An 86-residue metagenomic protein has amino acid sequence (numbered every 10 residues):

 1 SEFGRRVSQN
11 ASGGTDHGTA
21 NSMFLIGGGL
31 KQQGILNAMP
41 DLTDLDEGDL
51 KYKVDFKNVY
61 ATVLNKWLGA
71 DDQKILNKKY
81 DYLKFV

Functional and structural regions predicted by a protein language model:
S1-V86: Feature marks hydrolase-like catalytic cores characterized by long aromatic- and Gly/Pro-rich stretches
